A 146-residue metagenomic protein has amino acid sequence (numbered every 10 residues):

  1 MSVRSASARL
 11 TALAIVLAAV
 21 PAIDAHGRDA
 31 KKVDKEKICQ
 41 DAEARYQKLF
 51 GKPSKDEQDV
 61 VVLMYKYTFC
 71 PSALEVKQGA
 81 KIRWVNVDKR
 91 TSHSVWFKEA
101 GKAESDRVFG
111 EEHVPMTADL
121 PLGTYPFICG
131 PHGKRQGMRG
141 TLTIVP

Functional and structural regions predicted by a protein language model:
S2-T11: Bacterial N-terminal signal peptides that target proteins for export
T11-V20: Bacterial N-terminal signal peptides
I23-P146: Extracytoplasmic copper-binding redox domains, predominantly the cupredoxin/blue-copper superfamily
